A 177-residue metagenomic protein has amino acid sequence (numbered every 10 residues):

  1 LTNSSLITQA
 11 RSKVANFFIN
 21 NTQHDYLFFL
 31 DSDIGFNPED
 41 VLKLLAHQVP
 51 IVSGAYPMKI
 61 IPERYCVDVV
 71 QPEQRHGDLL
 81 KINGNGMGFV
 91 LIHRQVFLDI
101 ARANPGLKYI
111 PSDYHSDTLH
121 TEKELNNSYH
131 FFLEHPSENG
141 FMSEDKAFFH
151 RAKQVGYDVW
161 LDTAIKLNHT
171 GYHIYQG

Functional and structural regions predicted by a protein language model:
L1: Short beta-strand elements in bilobed, periplasmic/extracellular small-molecule ligand-binding domains
S5-A10: A short, glycine-/small-residue-rich helix N-cap motif at loop->alpha-helix starts within glycosyltransferase
S12-Y26: Active-site nucleotide-sugar/metal-binding loop of Leloir-type enzymes
A15, N37-L133: Conserved catalytic core of nucleotide-sugar-dependent glycosyltransferases
Q23-G35: Short beta-strand-to-loop acidic/aromatic patch adjacent to the donor-nucleotide binding site
Y26, P50-I51, V159: Short, Asp-centered acidic motifs that coordinate Mg2+ and/or phosphate in catalytic or ligand-binding sites
L30-S32, A55-P57, A164: Active-site-proximal beta-strand/loop segments in catalytic clefts of secreted hydrolases
G106-G177: C-terminal catalytic/acceptor-binding lobe
